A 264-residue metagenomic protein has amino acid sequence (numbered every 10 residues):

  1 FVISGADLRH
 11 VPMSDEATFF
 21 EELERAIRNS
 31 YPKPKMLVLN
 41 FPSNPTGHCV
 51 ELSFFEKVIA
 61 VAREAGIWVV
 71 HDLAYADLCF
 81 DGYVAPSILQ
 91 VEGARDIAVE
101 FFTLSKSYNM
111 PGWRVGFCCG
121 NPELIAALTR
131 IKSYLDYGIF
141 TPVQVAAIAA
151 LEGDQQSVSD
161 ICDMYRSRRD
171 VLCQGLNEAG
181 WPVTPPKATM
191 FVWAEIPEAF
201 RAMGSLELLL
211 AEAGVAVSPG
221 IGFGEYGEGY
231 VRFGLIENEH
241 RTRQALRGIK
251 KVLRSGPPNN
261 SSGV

Functional and structural regions predicted by a protein language model:
F1-V264: PLP-dependent class I/II
